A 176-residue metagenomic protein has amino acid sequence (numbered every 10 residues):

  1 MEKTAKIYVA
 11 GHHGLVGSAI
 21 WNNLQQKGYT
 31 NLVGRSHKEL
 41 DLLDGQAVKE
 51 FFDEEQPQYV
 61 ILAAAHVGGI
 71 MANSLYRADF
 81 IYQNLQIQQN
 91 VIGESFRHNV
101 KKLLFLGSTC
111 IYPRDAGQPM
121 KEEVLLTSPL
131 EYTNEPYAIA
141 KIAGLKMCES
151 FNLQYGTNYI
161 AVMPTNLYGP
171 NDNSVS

Functional and structural regions predicted by a protein language model:
K3, Q89-N134: Conserved Rossmann-fold NAD(P)-dependent oxidoreductase catalytic core, especially the SDR/UDP-sugar
T4-K27: N-terminal Rossmann NAD(P)H-binding glycine-rich loop of SDR-like oxidoreductase domains
A10, R35, V60-H66, L103-T109 (+1 more regions): SDR active-site strand-loop-helix element
K27-E50: Adenosine-cofactor binding site in Rossmann-like domains, unifying the SAM/SAH pocket of S-adenosylmethionine-dependent
D41, I111-P113, E135-P136, T157-S176: Flexible, glycine-rich beta-alpha linker
G45-L85, E94-R97: NAD(P)H-binding glycine-rich loop region in Rossmannoid oxidoreductase-like domains and their noncatalytic homologs
F80-Q88, N99, L104, A140-K141: Short alpha-helix in the Rossmann-fold core of NAD(P)-dependent oxidoreductases
N90, Y132-M163: Active-site Tyr-X1-5-Lys
